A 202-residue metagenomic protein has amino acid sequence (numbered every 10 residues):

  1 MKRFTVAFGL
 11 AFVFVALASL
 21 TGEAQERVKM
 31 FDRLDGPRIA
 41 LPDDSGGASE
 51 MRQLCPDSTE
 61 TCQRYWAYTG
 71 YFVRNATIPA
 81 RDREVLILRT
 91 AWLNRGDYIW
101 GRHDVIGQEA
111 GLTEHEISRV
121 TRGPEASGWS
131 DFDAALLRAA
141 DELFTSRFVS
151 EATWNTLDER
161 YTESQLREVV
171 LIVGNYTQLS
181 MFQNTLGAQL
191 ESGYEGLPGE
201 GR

Functional and structural regions predicted by a protein language model:
M1-F4: Positively charged n-region of N-terminal signal peptides that target proteins for export
F8-S19: Bacterial N-terminal signal peptides
A24-A80, G201-R202: Mobile cap/lid helix-loop segments that border enzyme active or cofactor-binding sites and regulate substrate access
G47-Q53, A80-N94, R167-V170: Alpha-helical scaffold segments that form or flank carboxylate-/histidine-based iron centers
E84-H115: Conserved alpha-helical segments that form or flank metal/cofactor-binding pockets of metalloenzymes
T121-D131: Acidic/His metal-coordination segments adjacent to aromatic residues that form catalytic metal sites in metalloenzymes
S130-V170: Acidic/histidine-rich alpha-helical segments that form the ligand environment of transition-metal centers
L157-D158, T185-R202: Acidic, carboxylate-rich catalytic segments that either coordinate divalent cations
